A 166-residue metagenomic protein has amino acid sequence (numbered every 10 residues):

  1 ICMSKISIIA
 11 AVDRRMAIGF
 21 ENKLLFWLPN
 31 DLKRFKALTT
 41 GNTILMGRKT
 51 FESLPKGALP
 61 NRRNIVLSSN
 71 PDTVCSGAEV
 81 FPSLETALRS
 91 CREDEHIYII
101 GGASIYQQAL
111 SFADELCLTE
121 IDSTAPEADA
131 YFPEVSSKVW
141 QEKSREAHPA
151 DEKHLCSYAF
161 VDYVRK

Functional and structural regions predicted by a protein language model:
M3-I8: Extreme N-terminal starter segment of soluble prokaryotic enzymes
A10-T43, R48-K166: Flexible, gly/pro- and Lys/Arg-enriched active-site loops
